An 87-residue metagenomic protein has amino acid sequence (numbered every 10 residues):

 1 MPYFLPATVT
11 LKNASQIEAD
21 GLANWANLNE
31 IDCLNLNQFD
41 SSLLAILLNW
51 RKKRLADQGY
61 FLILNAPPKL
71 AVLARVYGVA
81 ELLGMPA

Functional and structural regions predicted by a protein language model:
M1-S42, L48-A87: STAS-like cytosolic regulatory interaction modules
